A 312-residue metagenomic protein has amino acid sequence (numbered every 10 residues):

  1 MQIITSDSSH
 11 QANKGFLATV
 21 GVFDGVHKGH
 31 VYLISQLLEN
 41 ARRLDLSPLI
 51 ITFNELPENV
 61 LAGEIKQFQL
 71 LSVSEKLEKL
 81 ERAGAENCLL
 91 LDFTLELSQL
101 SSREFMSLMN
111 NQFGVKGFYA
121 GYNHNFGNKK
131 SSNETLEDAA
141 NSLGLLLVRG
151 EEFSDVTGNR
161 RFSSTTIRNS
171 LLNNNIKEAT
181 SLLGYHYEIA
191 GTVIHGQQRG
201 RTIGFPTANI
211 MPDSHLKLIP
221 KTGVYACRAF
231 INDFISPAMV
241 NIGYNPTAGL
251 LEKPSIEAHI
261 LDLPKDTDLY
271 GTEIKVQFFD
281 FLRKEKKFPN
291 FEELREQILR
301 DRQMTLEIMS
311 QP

Functional and structural regions predicted by a protein language model:
Q2-I4, C88-L90, L146-G150, Q277: General small-molecule cofactor/ligand-binding pocket signal
D7-S72: N-terminal catalytic cores of NTP/NDP-binding nucleotidyl/phosphoryl-transfer enzymes
H27, L80, F118, A179 (+2 more regions): Residue-level signal for inorganic ion chemistry
D45-L49, E86-N87, L146: Residues at the starts of beta-strands that form the adenosine-phosphate
N59-L143: N-terminal Rossmann-like or analogous alpha/beta NTP/dinucleotide-binding catalytic cores that position adenine
D92, Y122, E151, I242-Y244 (+1 more regions): Short secondary-structure boundary segments
A140, G144-G243: Glycine-rich, Lys/Arg-enriched anion-binding loops that position phosphate/diphosphate groups for phosphoryl
Q197-P312: Phosphate/ribose-recognition catalytic cores of enzymes acting on nucleotide-derived substrates
